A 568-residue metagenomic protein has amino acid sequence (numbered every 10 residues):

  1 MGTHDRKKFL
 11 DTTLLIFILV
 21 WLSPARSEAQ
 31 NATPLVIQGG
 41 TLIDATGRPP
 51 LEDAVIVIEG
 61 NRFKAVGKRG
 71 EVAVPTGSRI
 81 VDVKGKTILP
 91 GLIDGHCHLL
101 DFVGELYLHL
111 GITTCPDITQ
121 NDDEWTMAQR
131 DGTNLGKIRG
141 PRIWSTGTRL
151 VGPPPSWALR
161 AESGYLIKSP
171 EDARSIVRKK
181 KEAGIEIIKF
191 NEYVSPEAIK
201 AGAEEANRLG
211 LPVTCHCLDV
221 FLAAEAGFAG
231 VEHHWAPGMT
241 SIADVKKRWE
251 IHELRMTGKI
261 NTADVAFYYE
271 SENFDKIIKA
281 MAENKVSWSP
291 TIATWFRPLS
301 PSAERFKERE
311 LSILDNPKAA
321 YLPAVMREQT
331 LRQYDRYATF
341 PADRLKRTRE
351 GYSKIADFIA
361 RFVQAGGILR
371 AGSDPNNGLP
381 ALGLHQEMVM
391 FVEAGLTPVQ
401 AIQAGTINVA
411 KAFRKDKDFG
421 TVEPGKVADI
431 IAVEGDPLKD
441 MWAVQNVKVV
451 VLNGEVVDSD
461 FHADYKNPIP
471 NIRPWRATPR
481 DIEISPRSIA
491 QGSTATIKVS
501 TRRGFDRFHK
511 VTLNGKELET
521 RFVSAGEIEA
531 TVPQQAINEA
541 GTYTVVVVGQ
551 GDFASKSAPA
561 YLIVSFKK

Functional and structural regions predicted by a protein language model:
D11-W21: Bacterial N-terminal signal peptides
T33-L35, L42, T46-L89: Histidine-rich, glycine-flanked metal-binding segment
L42-V55, K68-R69, L379-L382, T397-I402 (+1 more regions): Acidic, glycine-enriched loop/beta-strand segments at the rims of small-molecule binding/catalytic pockets
S78, D82-K137, S156-R160, K168-E171 (+2 more regions): Metal-associated gating/positioning segment near the N- to mid-region
G104-W125, P141-T148, K181-Y193, A203 (+4 more regions): Divalent metal-dependent hydrolysis catalytic cores, especially in the metallo-beta-lactamase
K137-R139, G147-G227, G238, A243-V245: Histidine/acidic-residue-rich, glycine-tolerant segments that coordinate divalent metal ions
I176-V194, S241-A394, D460, Y465-N467: Active-site neighborhoods of metal-dependent hydrolases
W475-K568: Ser/Thr/Pro-rich low-complexity tracts
